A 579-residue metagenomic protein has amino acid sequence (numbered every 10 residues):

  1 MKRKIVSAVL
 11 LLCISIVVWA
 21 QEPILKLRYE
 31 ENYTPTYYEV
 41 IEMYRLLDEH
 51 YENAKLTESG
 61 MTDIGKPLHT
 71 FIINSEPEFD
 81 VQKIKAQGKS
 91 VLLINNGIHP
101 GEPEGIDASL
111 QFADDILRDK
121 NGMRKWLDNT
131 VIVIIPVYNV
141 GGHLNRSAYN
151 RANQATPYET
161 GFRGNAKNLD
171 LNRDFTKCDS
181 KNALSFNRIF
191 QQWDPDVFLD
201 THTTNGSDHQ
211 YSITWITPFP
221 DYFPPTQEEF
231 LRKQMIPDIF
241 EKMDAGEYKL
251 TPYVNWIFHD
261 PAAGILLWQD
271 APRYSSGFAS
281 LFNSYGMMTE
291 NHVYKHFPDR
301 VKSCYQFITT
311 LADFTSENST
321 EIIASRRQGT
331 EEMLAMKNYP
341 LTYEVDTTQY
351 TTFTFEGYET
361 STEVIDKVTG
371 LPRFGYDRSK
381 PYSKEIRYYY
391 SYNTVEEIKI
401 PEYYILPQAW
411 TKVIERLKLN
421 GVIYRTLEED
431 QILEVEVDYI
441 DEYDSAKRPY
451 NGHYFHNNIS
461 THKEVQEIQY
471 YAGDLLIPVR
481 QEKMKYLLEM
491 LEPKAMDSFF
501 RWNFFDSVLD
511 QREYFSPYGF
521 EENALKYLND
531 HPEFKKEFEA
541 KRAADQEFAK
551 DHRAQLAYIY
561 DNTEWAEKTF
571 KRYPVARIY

Functional and structural regions predicted by a protein language model:
K2, A20-Y579: Structured catalytic-domain cores with a bias toward divalent-metal coordination
S7-V17: Bacterial N-terminal signal peptides
